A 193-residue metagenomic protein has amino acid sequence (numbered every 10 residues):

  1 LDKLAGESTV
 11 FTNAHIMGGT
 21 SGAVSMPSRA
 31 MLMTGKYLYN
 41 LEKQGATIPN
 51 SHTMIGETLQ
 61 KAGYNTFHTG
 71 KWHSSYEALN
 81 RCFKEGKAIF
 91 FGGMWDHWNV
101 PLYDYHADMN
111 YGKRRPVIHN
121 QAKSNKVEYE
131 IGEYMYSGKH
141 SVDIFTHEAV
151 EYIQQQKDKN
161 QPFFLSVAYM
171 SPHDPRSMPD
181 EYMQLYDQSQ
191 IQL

Functional and structural regions predicted by a protein language model:
L1-L193: Formylglycine-dependent sulfatase
